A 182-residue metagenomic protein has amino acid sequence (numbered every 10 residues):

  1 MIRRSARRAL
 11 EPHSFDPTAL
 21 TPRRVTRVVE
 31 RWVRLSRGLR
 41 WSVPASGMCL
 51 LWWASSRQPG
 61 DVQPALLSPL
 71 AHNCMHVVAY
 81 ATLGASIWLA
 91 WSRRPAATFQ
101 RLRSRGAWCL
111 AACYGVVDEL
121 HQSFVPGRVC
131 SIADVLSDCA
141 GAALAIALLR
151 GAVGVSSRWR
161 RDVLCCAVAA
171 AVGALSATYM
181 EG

Functional and structural regions predicted by a protein language model:
I2-A90, R161-G182: "…centered on the first transmembrane helix and the immediately adjacent amphipathic helix/loop
V33, R94-L102, V153-R161: Membrane-interface helix-boundary motifs at transmembrane edges
L39-V43, M75, L102-L110, A133 (+2 more regions): Alpha-helical transmembrane segments of integral membrane proteins
P44-S55, R103-S123: Small-polar-interrupted transmembrane alpha-helices in polytopic inner-membrane proteins
D61-P69, G115-C139: Interfacial helix-loop-helix junctions of multi-pass membrane proteins
H76-Y80, V129-L149: Alpha-helical transmembrane segments that form the membrane-embedded catalytic/substrate-binding core of multi-pass
Y80, I87-A111, G115: Helix-adjacent hinge/juxtasegments
G84, W88, S92, A142-G154: Hydrophobic transmembrane alpha-helices
